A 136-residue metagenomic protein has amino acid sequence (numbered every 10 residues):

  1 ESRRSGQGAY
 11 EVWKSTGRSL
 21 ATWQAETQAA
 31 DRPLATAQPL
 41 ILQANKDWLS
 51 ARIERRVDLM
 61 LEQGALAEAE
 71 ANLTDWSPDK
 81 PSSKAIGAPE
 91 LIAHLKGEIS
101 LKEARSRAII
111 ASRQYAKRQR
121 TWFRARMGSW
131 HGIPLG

Functional and structural regions predicted by a protein language model:
E1-T36: Phosphate/Mg2+-binding loops and adjacent switch elements in nucleotide/diphosphate-handling enzyme cores
A29-G136: Catalytic core of IPPT-family isopentenyl/dimethylallyl transferases that prenylate adenosine-containing substrates
